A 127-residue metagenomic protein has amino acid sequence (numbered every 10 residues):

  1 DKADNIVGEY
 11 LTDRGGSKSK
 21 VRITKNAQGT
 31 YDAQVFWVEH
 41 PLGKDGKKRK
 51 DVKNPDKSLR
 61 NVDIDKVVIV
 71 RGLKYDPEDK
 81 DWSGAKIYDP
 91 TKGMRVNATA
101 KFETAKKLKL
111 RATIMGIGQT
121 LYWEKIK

Functional and structural regions predicted by a protein language model:
D1-E9: N-terminal helix-cap/turn-to-beta initiation motif at the start of protein domains
V7, D13, K18-D89, G93-N97: Central antiparallel beta-sheet cores of small beta-barrel/beta-sandwich binding domains
G8, Y31, L108, L121: Residue-level detector of short, conserved catalytic/binding motifs and their immediate flanks
T12-R14, A112-I114: Non-cytosolic beta-sheet module surface loops
R22, R111-A112: Short histidine-centered beta-strand/loop micro-motifs that create catalytic or ligand/metal-coordination sites
A98-K101, K107: C-terminal terminal-subdomain/extension
A105-K107, T113-K127: Edge beta-strand at a domain terminus
